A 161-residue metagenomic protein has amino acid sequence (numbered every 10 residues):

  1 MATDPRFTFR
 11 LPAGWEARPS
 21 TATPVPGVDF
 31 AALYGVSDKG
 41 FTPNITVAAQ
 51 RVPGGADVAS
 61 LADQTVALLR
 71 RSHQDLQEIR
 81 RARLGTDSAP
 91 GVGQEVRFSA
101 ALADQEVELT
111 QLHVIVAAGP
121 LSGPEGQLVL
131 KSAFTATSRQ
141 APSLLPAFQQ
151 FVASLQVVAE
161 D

Functional and structural regions predicted by a protein language model:
M1-A67: Secretory pathway targeting signatures of secreted, lumenal, and periplasmic proteins
W15, L128-D161: Surface-exposed amphipathic alpha-helical segments
A17, R81-R83, V157: Hydrophobic/anchoring residues in structured secondary elements
R18, A56, A103-Q105, A141-P142: Intrinsically disordered, low-complexity acidic/polar segments
V25-P26, D38-F41, L102-E108, P120-Q127: Short, solvent-exposed loop/turn segments that connect beta-strands within catalytic domains and beta-strand-rich
F41-T46, P90-G93, G126-A133: Glycine-rich, often proline-containing surface loops adjacent to acidic residues and nearby aromatics that form
Q50, R97-A101, T135-T137, V158: Solvent-exposed residues in well-ordered beta-strands and their adjoining turns, especially edge/terminal strands
A62-L121, Q149, D161: Signature of long, low-cysteine stretches enriched in small and polar/charged residues
